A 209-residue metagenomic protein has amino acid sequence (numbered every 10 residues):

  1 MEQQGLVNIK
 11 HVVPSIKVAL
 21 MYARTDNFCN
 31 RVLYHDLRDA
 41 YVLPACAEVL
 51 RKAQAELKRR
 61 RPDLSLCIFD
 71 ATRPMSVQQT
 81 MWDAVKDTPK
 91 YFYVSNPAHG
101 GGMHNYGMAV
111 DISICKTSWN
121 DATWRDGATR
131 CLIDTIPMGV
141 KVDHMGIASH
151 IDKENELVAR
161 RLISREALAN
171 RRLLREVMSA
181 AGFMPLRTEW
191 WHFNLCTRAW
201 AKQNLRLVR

Functional and structural regions predicted by a protein language model:
M1-A71, M81-A84, T88-T188, C196-R209: Extracytoplasmic cell-surface/polysaccharide-interacting catalytic and binding patches
P74: Segments that shape or occlude catalytic/ligand-binding pockets
V77: Short, well-ordered surface patches within globular domains
F193: Conserved metal-phosphate-binding beta-hairpin within the catalytic cores of diverse ATP-dependent phosphoryl-transfer
